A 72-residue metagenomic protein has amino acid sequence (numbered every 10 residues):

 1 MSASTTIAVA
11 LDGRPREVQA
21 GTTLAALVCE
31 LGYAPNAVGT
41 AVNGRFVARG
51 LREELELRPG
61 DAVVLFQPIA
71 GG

Functional and structural regions predicted by a protein language model:
M1-G71: Ubiquitin-like/PB1-type beta-grasp interaction modules and other compact soluble beta-rich domains
